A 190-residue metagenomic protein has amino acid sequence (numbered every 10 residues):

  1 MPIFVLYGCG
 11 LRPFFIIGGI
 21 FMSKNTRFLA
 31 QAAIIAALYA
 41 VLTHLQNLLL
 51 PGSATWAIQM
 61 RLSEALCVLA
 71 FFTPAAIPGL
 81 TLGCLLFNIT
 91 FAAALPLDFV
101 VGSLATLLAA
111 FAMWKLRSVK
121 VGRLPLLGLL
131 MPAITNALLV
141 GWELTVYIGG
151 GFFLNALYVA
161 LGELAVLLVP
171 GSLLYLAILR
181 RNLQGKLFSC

Functional and structural regions predicted by a protein language model:
I3-F21: Short, Lys/Arg-enriched N-terminal segments with co-localized hydrophobic residues within the first ~10-30 amino acids
M22-F71, A75: Hydrophobic transmembrane alpha-helices
Y39, L80-N88: Small-polar-interrupted transmembrane alpha-helices in polytopic inner-membrane proteins
N47-W56, A65, L85-F111, K115-C190: Membrane-embedded alpha-helical hairpins and interfacial helices in multi-pass inner-membrane proteins
L69-L80, S118-P125: Membrane-helix interface "capping/anchor" motifs
